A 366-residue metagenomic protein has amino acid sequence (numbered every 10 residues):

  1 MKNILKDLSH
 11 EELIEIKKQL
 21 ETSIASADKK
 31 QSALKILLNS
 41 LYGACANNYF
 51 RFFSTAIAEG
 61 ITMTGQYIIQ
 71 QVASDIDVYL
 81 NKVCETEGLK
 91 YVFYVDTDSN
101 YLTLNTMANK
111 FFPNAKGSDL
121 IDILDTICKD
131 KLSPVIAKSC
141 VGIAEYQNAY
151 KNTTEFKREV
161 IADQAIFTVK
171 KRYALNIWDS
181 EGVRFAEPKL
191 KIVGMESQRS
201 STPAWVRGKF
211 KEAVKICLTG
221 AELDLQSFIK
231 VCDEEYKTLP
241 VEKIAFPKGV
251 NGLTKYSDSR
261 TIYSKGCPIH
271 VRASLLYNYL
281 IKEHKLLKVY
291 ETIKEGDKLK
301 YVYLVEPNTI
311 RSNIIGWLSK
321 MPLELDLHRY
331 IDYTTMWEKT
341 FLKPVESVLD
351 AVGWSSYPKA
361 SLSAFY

Functional and structural regions predicted by a protein language model:
M1-L37, S54, T62-T97, N105-Y366: DNA-dependent DNA polymerase catalytic subunits
L37, L41-A44: Function-dense linear segments that define catalytic or interfacial modules in macromolecule-processing proteins
N48-G60: Short, conserved non-catalytic motifs in the polymerase core
